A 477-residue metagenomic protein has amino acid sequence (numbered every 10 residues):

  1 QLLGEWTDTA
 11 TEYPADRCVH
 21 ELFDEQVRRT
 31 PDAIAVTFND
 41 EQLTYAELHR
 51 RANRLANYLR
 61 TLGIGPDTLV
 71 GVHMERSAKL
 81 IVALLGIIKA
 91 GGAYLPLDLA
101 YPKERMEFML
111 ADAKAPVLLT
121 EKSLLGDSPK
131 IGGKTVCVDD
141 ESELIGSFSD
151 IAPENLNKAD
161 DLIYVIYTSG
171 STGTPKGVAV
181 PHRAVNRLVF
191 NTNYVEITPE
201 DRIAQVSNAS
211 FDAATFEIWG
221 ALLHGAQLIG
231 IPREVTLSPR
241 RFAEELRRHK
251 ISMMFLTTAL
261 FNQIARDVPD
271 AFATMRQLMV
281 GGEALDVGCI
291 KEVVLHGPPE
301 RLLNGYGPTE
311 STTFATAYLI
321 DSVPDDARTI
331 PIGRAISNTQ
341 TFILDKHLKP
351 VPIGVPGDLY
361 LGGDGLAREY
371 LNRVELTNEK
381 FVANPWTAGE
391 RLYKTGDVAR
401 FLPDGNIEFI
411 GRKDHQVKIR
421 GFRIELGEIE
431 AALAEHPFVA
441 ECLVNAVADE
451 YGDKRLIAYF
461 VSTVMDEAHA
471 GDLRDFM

Functional and structural regions predicted by a protein language model:
Q1-G4, T11-C18, D24-A33, E47-R51 (+13 more regions): Flexible acidic/glycine-rich loop/turn elements at helix↔coil and beta-strand↔loop transitions within catalytic cores
Q1-I166, V180-H182, N186-R187, D286-K291 (+3 more regions): AMP-binding/adenylate-forming domain of the ANL superfamily
Q1-L3, K103, V117-N155, V185 (+2 more regions): AMP-dependent adenylate-forming
D16, M74-A78, G92-F108, K122-L124 (+6 more regions): ATP-dependent adenylate-forming carboxylate-activation enzymes
Q26, M74-S77, D98, L162 (+4 more regions): Conserved AMP-binding
L48, V70, I87-Y94, L118 (+15 more regions): A generic "structured core" feature
Y94, K176-A204, D212-S252, S322: Conserved AMP-binding/adenylation subdomain of ANL enzymes
L223-Q227, I251-F255, F261-P331, Q340: Gly/Ser/Thr-rich phosphate-binding loop
